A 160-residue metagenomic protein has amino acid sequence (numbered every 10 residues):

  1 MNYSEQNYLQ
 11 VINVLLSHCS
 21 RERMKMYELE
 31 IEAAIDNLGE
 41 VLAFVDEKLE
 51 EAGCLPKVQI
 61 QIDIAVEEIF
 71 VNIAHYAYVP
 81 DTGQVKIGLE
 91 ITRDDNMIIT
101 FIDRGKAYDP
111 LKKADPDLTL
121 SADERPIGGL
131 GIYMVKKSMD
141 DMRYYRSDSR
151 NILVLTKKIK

Functional and structural regions predicted by a protein language model:
N2, Y8-Y27, A74-K160: Conserved beta-strand-loop-beta-strand hairpin that lines the nucleotide-binding pocket of ATP/GTP-utilizing enzymes
E28-G39: STAS-typified acidic loop motif
G39, D63, K136: Conserved catalytic core of two-component sensor histidine kinases
A43-E67, E124-P126: Conserved short strand/loop->alpha-helix "switch" segment adjacent to the catalytic nucleotide/phosphoryl-transfer site
E67, V71, H75: Short alpha-helix lining the ATP-binding pocket of the histidine-kinase-like ATPase
